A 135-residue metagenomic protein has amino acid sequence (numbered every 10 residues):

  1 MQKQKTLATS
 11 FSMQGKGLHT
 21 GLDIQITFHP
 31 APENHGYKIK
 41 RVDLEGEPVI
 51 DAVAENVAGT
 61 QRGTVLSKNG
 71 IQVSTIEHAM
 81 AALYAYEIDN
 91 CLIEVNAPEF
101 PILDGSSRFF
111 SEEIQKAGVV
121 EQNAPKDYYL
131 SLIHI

Functional and structural regions predicted by a protein language model:
Q2-P48: N-terminal basic/disordered segments at the start of proteins
Q4-T9, T60-G63, A124-K126: A generic short-segment signal for beta-strand/edge and adjacent turn/coil regions
L18-T20, P30-P32, E45-G118: N-terminal, charged/glycine-rich beta-strand/loop interface patches
Y37, Y84-Y86, Y128-Y129: Sequence-level detector for tyrosine residue identity
K116-Y129: Flexible helix-coil linker/hinge segments at domain or subdomain boundaries
I133-I135: Conserved small/polar residues in nucleotide/adenosyl-binding loops
